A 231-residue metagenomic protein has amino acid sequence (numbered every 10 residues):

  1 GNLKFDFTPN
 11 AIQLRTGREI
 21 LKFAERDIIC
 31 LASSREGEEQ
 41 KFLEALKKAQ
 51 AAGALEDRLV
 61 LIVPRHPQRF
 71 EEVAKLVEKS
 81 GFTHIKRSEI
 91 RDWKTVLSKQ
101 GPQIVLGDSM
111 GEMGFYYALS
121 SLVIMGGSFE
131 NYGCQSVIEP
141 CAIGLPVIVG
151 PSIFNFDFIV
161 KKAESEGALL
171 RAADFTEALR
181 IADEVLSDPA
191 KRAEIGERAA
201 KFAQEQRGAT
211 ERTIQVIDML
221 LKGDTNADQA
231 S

Functional and structural regions predicted by a protein language model:
G1-S231: Nucleotide-activated sugar donor-binding and catalytic core shared by glycosyltransferases and related lipid-linked
